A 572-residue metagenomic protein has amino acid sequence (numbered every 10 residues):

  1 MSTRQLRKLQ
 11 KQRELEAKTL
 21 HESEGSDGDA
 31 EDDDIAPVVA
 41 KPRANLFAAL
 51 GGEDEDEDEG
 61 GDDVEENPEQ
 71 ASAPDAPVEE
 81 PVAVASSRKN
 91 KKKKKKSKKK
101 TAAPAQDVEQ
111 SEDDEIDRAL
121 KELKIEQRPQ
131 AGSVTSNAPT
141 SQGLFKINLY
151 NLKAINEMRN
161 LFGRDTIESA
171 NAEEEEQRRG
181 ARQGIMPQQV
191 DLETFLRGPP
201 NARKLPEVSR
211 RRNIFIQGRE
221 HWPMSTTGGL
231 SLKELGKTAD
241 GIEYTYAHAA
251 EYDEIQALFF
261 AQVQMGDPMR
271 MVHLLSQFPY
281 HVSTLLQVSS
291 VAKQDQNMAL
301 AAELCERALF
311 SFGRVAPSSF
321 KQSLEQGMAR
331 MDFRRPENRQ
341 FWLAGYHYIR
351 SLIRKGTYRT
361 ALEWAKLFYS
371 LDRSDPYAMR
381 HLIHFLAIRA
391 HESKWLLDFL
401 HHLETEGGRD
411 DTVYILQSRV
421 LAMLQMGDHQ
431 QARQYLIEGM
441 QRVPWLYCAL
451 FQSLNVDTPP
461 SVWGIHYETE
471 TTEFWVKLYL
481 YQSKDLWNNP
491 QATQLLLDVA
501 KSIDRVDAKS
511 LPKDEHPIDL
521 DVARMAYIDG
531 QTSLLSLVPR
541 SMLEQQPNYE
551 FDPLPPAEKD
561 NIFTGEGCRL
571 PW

Functional and structural regions predicted by a protein language model:
M1-E112, I116-K124: Eukaryotic intrinsically disordered, low-complexity N-terminal tails enriched in Lys/Arg/Ser/Asp/Glu that precede
S2-L15, G52, D58-E59, D75 (+3 more regions): Long C-terminal extensions of eukaryotic subunits of large macromolecular complexes
V208-G313, S323-R330: Internal amphipathic alpha-helical repeat/solenoid segments
V272-F278, L367-R373, H401-R409, I437-L446: Solenoid-like repeat scaffolds
H273, F312-E337, F368, E404-G408: Flexible helix-coil transition and linker loops at the boundaries of alpha-helical arrays
V282-S283, R314-Q322, R373-R380, E406-Q417 (+1 more regions): Boundary/linker segments of alpha-helical solenoid repeat arrays
Q287, W342-L343, H347, H381-F385 (+3 more regions): "A position-specific structural signal for the A-helix of alpha-solenoid helical repeats
A302-E306, R359-K366, E392-T405, H429-R442: Alpha-helical repeat scaffolds
